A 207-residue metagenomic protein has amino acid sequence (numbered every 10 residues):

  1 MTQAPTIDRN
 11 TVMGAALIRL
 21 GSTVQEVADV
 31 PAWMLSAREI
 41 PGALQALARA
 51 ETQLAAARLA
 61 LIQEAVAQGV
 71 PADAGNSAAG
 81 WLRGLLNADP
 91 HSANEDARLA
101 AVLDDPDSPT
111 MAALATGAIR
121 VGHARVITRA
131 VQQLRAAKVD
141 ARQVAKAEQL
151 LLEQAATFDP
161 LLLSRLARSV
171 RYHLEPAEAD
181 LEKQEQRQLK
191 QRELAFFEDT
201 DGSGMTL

Functional and structural regions predicted by a protein language model:
M1-L207: Conserved C-terminal region and hinge/linker of Rieske [2Fe-2S] proteins, especially in Rieske oxygenase systems
